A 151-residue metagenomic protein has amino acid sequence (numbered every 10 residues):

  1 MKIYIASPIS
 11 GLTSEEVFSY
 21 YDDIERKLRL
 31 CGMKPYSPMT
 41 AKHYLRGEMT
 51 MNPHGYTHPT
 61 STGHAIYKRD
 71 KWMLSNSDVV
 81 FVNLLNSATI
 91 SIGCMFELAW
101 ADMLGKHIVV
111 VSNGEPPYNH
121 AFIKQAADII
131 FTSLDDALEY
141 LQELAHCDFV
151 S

Functional and structural regions predicted by a protein language model:
M1-S151: Conserved catalytic or regulatory cores that recognize and/or transform ribose-phosphate-containing ligands
